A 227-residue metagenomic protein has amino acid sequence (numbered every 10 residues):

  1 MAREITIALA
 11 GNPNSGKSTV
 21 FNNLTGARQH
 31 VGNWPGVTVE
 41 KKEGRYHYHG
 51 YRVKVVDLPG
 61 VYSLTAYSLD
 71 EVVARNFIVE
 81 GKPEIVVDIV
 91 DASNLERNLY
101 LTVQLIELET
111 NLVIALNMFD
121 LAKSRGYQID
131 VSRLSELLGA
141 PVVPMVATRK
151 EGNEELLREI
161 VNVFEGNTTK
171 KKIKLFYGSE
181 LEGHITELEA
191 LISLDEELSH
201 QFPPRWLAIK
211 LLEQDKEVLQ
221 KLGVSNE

Functional and structural regions predicted by a protein language model:
M1-Y67, G81: Conserved G1/Walker A P-loop phosphate-binding module
V20-F21, V39, D57, A74 (+4 more regions): Residue-level signature of catalytic and energy-coupling elements of molecular machines, predominantly ATP/GTP-dependent
L24-T25, I78, L138, L212: Generic short alpha-helical hydrophobic face used as a protein-protein interaction/packing hotspot
P35, V39, Y51-K54, D70-V73 (+7 more regions): Helical mechanochemical/support elements of P-loop NTPase systems and associated helical scaffolds
G36, G60-V61, A92-L95, M118-K123 (+1 more regions): Conserved nucleotide-binding/hydrolysis micro-motifs of P-loop NTPases
G44-G50, V73-V142: Conserved C-terminal guanine-recognition region of P-loop GTPase G domains, centered on the G4
V113, K123-E227: Alpha-helical transmembrane helix bundles of large polytopic membrane transport and channel proteins
